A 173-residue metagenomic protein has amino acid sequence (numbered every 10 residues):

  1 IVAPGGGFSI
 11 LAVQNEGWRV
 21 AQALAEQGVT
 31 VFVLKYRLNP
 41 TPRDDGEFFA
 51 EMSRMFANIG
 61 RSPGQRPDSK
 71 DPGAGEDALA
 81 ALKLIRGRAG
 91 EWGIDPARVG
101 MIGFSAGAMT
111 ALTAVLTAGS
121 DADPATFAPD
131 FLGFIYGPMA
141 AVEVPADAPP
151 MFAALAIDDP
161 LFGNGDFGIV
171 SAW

Functional and structural regions predicted by a protein language model:
G7, L38-P40, M139: Alpha/beta-hydrolase active-site loop signature
G7-S9, V31: Serine-hydrolase catalytic-loop signature spanning alpha/beta hydrolases and amidase-signature enzymes
Q14-F32, G168-A172: Short amphipathic alpha-helix adjacent to the substrate-entry channel of hydrolases
A25-R37, G100, F131: A fold-wide structural signal in alpha/beta-hydrolase
E47-E91: Alpha/beta-hydrolase active-site loop
P72-A148: Primarily recognizes the serine-hydrolase "nucleophile elbow" in alpha/beta-hydrolase and SGNH/GDSL folds
A153-L155: Short beta-strand/loop motif that positions the catalytic acidic residue of the alpha/beta-hydrolase fold
D158-G163: Acidic catalytic loop of the alpha/beta-hydrolase fold
